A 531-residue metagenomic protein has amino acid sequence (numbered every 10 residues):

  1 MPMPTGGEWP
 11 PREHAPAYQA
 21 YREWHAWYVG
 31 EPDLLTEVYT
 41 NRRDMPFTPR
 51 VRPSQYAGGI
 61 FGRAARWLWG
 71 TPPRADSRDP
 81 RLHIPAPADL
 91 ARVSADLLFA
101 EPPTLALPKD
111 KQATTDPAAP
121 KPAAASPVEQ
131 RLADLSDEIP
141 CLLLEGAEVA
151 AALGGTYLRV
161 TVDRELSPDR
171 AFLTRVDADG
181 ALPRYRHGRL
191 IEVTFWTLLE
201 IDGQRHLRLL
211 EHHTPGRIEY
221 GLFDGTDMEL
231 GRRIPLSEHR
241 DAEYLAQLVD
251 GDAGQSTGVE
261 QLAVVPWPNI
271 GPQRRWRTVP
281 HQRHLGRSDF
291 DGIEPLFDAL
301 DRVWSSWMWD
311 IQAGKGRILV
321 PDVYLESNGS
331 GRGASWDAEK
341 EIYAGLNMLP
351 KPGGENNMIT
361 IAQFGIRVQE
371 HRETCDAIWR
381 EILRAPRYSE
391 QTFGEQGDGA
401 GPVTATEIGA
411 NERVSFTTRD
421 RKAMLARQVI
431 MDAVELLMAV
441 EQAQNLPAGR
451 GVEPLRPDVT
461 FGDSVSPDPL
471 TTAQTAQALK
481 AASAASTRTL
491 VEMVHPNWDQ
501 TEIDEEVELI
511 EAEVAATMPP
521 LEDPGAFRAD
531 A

Functional and structural regions predicted by a protein language model:
M1-I201, L521-A531: Extended, helix-rich architectural segments
D44, T48-V51, L349-A385, P402-Q428 (+1 more regions): Extended, non-catalytic structural segments that build the interaction scaffolds of large macromolecular assemblies
L144-L285: Extended, regular secondary-structure scaffolds
Y244-A410, P447, T460: Extended, charged amphipathic alpha-helical segments
E390-E395, P447-P454, H495-E508: Short, surface-exposed acidic
D432-V459, D504: A glycine-biased, small/acidic residue-tolerant capping/turn segment at secondary-structure junctions
M493-G525: Long, highly charged low-complexity segments enriched in Glu/Asp and Lys/Arg with interspersed Ser/Thr
